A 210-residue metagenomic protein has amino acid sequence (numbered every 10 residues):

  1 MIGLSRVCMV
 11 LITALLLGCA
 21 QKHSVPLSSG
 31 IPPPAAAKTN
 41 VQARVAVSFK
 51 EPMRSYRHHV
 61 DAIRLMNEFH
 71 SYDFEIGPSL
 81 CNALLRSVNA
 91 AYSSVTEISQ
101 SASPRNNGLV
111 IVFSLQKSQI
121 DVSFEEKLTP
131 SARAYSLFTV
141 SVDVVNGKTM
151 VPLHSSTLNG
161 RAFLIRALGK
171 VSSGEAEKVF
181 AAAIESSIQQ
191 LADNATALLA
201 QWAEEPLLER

Functional and structural regions predicted by a protein language model:
M1-C19: Sec-dependent bacterial lipoprotein signal peptides
C19-K38, K148-R210: C-terminal/domain-edge helix-coil "capping" segments
C19-L85, L199-R210: A structural "domain/chain start" motif
A20-V25, I98-L153, R166, G174: Surface-exposed short loop/turn segments
K50-R54, S114-D121, N159-A162: Generic short beta-strand segments
C81-N89, E185-A192: Generic solvent-exposed, charged/amphipathic alpha-helical segments that serve as macromolecular interface scaffolds
Y92-I98: Short secondary-structure junctions
